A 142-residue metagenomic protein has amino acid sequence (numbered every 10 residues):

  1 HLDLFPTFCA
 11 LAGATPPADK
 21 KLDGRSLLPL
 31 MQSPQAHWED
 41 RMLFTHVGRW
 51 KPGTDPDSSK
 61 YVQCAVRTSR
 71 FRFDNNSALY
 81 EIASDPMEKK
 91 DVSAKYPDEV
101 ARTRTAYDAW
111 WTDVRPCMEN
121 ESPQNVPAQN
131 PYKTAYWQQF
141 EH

Functional and structural regions predicted by a protein language model:
L2-A83, V114, K133: C-terminal cap/loop subdomain of S1 sulfatases and analogous C-terminal strand-loop tails that border
L4, M87, D91-H142: Long, internal low-complexity/basic segments
